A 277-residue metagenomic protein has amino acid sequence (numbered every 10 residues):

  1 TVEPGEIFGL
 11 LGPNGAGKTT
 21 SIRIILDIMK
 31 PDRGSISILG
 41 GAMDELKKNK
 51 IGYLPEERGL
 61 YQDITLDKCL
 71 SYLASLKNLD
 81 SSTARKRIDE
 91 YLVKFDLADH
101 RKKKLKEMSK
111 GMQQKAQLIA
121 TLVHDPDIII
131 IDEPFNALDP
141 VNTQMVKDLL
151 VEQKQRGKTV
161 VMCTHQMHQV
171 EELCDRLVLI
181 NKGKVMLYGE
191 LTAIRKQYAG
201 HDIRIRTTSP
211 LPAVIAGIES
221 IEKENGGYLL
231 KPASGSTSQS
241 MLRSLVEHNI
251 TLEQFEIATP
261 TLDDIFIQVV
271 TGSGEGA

Functional and structural regions predicted by a protein language model:
V2-N181, L187: ABC transporter nucleotide-binding domains
P4, L66, L191, Q254 (+1 more regions): Structural motif detector for alpha-helix initiation sites
D44, S81, L191, G235-S238: Residues at or immediately preceding the N-termini of alpha-helices
L46, I194, I265, V269: Residues that scaffold the ATP/ADP-binding catalytic core of kinase and kinase-like folds
K147-A233: ABC transporter nucleotide-binding domain
G200-G272, A277: Short, charged/small-residue-rich alpha-helical element at the C-terminal edge of ABC transporter nucleotide-binding
